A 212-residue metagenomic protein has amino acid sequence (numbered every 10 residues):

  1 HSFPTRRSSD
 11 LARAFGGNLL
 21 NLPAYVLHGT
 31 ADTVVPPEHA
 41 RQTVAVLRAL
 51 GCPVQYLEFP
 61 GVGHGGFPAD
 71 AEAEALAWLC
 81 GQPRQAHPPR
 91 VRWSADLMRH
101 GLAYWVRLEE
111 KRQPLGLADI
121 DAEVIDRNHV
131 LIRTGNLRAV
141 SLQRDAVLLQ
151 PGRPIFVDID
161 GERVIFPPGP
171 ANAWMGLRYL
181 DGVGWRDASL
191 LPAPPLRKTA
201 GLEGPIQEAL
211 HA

Functional and structural regions predicted by a protein language model:
H1-S8: Short, small-residue-biased leader/transition segments that mark boundaries at the very start of proteins
S8, L19, I132: Terminal peptide-recognition signature
R13-N21: Conserved serine/cysteine hydrolase catalytic core
L19, Y25-H28, D32: Short beta-strand/loop motif that positions the catalytic acidic residue of the alpha/beta-hydrolase fold
A31-V35, G65: Acidic catalytic loop of the alpha/beta-hydrolase fold
A49-A212: Alpha/beta-hydrolase-fold serine-hydrolase catalytic core, especially in secreted/extracellular enzymes
